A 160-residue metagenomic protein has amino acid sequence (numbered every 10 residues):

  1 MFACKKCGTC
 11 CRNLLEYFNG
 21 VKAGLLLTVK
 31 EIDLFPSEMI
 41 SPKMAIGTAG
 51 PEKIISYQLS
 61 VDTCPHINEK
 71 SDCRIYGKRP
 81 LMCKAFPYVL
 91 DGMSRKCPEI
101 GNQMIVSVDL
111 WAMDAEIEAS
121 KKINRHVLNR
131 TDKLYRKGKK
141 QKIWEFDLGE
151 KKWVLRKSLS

Functional and structural regions predicted by a protein language model:
M1-S160: Short loop/turn segments that flank or connect secondary-structure elements
